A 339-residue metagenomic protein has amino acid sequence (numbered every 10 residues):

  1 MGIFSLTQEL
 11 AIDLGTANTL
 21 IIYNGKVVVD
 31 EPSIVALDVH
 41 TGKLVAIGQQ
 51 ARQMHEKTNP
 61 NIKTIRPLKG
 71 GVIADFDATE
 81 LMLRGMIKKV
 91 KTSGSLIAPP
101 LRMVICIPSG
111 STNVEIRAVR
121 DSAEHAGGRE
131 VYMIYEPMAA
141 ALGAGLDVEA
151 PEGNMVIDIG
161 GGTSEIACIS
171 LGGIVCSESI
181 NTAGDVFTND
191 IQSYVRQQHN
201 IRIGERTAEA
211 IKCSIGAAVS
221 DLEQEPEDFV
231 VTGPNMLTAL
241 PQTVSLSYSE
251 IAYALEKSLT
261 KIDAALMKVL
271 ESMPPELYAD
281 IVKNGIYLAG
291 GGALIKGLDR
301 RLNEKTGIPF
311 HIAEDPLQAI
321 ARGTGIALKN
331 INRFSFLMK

Functional and structural regions predicted by a protein language model:
M1-I159, A167-I286, A293-K339: Nucleotide/phosphate-binding catalytic cleft detector across ATP-hydrolyzing and phosphate-transferring enzymes
